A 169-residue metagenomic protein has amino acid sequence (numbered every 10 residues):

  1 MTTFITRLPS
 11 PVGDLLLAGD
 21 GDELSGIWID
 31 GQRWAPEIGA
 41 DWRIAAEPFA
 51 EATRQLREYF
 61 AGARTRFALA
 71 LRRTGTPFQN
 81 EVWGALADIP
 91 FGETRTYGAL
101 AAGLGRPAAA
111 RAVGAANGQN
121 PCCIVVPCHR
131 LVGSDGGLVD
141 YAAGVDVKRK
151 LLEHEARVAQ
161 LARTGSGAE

Functional and structural regions predicted by a protein language model:
M1-A108, H154-E169: Basic nucleic-acid-binding alpha-helical/helix-turn surface characteristic of O6-alkylguanine DNA
A108-L152: Short glycine/serine-rich loop segments
